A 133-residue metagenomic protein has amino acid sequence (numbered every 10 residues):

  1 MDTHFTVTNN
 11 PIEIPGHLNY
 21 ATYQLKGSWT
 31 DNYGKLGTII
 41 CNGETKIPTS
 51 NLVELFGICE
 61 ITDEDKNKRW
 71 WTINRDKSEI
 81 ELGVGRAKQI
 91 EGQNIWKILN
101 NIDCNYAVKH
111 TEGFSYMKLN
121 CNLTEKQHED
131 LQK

Functional and structural regions predicted by a protein language model:
M1-K133: Beta-strand-enriched cores of mature, soluble protein domains
